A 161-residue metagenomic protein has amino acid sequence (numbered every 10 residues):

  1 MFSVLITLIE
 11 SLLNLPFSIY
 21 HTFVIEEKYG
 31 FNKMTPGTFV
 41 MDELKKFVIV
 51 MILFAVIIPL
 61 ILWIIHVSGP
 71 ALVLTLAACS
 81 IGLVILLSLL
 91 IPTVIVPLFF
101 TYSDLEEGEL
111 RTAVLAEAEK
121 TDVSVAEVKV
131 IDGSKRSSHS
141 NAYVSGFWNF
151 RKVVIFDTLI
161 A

Functional and structural regions predicted by a protein language model:
M1-A161: Polar-ligand-bearing catalytic/cofactor-coordination segments of membrane-embedded or membrane-tethered inner-membrane
